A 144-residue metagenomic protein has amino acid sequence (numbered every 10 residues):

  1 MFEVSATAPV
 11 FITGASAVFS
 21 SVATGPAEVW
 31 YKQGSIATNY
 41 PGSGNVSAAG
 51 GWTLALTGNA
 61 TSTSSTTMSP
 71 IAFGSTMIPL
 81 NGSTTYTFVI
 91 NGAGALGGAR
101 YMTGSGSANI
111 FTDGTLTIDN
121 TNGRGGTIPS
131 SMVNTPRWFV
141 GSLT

Functional and structural regions predicted by a protein language model:
M1-P41, G94-T144: Beta-sheet-rich sandwich/jelly-roll-like modules and their strand-loop junctions
A23-T112: Aromatic- and Gly/Pro-enriched, solvent-exposed loop/edge beta-strand patches characteristic of beta-rich domains
